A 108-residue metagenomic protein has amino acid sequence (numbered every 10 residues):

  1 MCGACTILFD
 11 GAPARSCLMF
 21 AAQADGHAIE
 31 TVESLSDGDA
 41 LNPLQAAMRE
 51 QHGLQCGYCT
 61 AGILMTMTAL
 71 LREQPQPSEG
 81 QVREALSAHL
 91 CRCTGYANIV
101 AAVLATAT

Functional and structural regions predicted by a protein language model:
M1-T108: Signature of N-terminal electron-transfer/Fe-S-associated modules in redox systems
